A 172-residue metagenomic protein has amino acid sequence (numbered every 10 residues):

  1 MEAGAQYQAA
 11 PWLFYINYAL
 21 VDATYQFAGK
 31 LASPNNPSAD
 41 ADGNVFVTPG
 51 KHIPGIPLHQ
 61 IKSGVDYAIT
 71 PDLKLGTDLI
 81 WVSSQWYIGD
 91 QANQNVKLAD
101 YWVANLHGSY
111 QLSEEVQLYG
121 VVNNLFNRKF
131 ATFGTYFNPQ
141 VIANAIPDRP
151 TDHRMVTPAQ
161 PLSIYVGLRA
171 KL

Functional and structural regions predicted by a protein language model:
M1, P57-I61, D100-A104, Q160-I164: Residues that define the transmembrane beta-barrel architecture of outer-membrane proteins
M1-I88: Gram-negative outer-membrane beta-barrel transporters
Q6, V47, K51-P57, Q94-D100 (+1 more regions): Replace "Gram-negative outer membrane beta-barrel proteins" with "bacterial and organellar outer membrane beta-barrel
A19, N105-S109: Transmembrane beta-barrel strand/turn architecture of Gram-negative outer membrane proteins
N35, F46, D100-A104, V121: Short, solvent-exposed micro-motifs at the edges of structured domains
N35-N36, V96-K97, N138-Q140: Juxtamembrane/interface motifs at transmembrane-helix termini
W81-Y87, S109-L172: C-terminal beta-signal and adjacent terminal beta-strands/loops of Gram-negative outer-membrane beta-barrel proteins
N95-W102, Y110, V116: Short, well-ordered coil↔helix boundary/capping segments
